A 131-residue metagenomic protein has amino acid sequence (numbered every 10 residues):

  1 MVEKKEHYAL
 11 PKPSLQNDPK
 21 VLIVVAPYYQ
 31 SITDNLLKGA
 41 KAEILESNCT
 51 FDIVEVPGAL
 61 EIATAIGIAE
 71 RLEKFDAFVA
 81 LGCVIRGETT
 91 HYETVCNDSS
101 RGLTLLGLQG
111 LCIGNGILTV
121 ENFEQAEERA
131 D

Functional and structural regions predicted by a protein language model:
M1-K20, D131: N-terminal presequence-like segments and the immediate start of the first folded domain
P11-I53: Glycine-rich phosphate/diphosphate-binding loop of Rossmann-like nucleotide-binding domains
Q16, S31-N35, G39, P57-E61 (+2 more regions): Conserved active-site and cofactor/substrate-binding residues in soluble primary-metabolism enzymes
P27-Y28, V56, C83-V84, I117-N122: Short, ordered loop/turn segments at secondary-structure junctions
I44-C49, K74, Q109-G110: Short helix-capping segments at alpha-helix termini
I53, A77-L81, C112-L118: Short beta-strand segments at enzyme active-site cores
E61, A65-L103: Glycine-rich phosphate-binding loop
Y92-E93, N97-D131: C-terminal binding/interaction regions
